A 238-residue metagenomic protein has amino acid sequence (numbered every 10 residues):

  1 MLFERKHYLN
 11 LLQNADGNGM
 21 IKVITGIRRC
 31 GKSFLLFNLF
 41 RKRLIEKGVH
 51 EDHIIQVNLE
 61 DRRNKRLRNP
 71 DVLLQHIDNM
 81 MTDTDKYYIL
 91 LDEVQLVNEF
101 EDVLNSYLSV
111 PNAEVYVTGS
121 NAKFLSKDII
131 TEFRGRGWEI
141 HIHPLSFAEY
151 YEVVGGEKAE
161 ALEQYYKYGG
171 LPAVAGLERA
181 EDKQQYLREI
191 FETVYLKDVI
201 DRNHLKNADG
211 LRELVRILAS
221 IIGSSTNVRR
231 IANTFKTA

Functional and structural regions predicted by a protein language model:
L2, F147-A238: Interdomain hinge/linker elements that couple catalytic modules in large macromolecular machines
L2-G19: Pre-Walker A adenine-sensing motif
I24: Hydrophobic anchor at the beta1->P-loop junction of P-loop NTPases
K32-S33: Conserved lysine of the Walker
I55-D85: Short glycine-rich substrate-engagement loop in P-loop NTPases that contacts/grips substrate
M81-F100: Conserved P-loop NTPase "ATPase switch" module shared by AAA+ and STAND
E114-S120, H141, Y150: Structural recognition of the conserved hydrophobic beta-strand(s) that form the central parallel beta-sheet of P-loop
K123-E139, V153-G155: Short regulatory helix/loop adjacent to the ATP-binding pocket of P-loop NTPases
